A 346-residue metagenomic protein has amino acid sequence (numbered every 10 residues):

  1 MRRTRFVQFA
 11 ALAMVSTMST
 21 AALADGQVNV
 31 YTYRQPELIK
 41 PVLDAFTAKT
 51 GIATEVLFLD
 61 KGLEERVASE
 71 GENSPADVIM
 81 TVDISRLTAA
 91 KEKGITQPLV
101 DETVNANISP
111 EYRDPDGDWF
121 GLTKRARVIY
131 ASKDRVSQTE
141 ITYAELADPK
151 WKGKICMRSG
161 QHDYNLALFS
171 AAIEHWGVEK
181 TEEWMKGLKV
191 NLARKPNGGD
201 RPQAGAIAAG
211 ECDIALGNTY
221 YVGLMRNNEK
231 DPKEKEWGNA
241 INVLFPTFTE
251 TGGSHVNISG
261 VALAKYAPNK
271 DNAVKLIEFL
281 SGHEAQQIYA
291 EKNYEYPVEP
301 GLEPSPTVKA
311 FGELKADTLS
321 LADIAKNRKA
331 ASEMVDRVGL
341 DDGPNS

Functional and structural regions predicted by a protein language model:
D25-A89: Early extracytoplasmic/lumenal segment of secretory-pathway proteins
Y31-R34, P115-D116, A131-K133, Q138 (+3 more regions): Short beta-strand->loop
S74-I79, Q97-I129, A144, I155-M157: A structural signal for short loop-to-beta-strand junctions that line the ligand-binding cleft of periplasmic/secreted
Y130-R135, T247, V256-N269, I288-Y289: A bilobed periplasmic-binding-protein/Venus flytrap-type ligand-binding module shared by bacterial periplasmic
D134-I141, I173-E182, A267-A273: Short helix-loop capping/hinge motifs at secondary-structure junctions, enriched in acidic/polar residues
G153-Q161, F279-P300: Periplasmic-binding protein-like
A171, H175-P246: Ligand-binding pocket segment of bilobal, Venus flytrap-like solute-binding proteins
Q286-S346: C-terminal capping/gating helix-and-loop segments adjacent to ligand/active sites or protein-protein/ligand interfaces
